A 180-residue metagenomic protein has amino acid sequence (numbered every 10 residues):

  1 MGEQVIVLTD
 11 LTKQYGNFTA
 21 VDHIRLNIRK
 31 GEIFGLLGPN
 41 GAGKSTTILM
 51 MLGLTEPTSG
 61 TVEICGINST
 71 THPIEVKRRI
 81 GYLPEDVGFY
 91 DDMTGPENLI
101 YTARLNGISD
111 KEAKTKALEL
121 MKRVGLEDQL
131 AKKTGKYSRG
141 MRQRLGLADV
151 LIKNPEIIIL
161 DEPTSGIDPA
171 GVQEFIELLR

Functional and structural regions predicted by a protein language model:
G60-N68, E75-V76: Conserved ABC transporter NBD signature motif
I100, R104, K111-Q129, E177: Conserved ABC ATPase "signature" region
K133-Y137: Conserved ABC ATPase signature
N154: Conserved catalytic motifs of ABC-family nucleotide-binding domains
I158-D161: Catalytic Walker B motif of ABC-type/P-loop ATPase nucleotide-binding domains
Q173-R180: Helical segment within the ABC ATPase nucleotide-binding domain
